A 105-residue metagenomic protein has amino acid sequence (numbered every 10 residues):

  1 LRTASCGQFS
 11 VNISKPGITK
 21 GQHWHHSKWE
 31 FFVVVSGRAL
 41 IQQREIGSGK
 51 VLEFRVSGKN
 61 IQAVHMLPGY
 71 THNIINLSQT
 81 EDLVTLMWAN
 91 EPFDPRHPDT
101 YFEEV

Functional and structural regions predicted by a protein language model:
L1-A63, I75-V105: Non-catalytic, conserved peripheral segments adjacent to functional cores
